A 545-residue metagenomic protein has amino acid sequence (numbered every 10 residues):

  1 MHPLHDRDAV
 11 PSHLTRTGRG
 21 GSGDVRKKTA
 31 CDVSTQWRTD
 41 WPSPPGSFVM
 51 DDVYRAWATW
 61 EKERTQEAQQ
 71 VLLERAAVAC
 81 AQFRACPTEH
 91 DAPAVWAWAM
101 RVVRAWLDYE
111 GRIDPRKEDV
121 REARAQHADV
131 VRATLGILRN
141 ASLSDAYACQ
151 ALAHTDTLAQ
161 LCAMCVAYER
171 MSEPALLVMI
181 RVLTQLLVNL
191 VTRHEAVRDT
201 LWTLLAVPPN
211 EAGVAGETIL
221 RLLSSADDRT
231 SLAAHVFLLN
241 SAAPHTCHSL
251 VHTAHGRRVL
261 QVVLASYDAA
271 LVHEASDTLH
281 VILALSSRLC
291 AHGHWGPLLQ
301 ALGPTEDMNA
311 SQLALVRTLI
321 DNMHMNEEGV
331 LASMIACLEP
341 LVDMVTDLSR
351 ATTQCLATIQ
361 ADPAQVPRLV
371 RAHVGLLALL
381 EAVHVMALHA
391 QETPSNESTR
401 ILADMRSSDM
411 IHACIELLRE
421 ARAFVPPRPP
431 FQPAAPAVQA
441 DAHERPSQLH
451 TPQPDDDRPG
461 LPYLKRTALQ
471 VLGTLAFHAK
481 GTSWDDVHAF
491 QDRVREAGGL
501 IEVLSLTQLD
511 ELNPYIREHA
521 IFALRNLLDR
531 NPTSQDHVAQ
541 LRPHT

Functional and structural regions predicted by a protein language model:
H2-R7, Q36, T533, H544-T545: Intrinsically disordered terminal tails
H5-A30: Feature for peripheral, non-core segments
W37-E217, S224-V236, N240-R258, A269-A275 (+7 more regions): Elongated alpha-helical scaffolds that mediate protein-protein interactions in large eukaryotic proteins, primarily
D51, A56, V95, A99-D129 (+3 more regions): Acidic, Ser/Thr- and Gly/Pro-rich intrinsically disordered linkers and low-complexity segments that flank or connect
E63, P174, V178, L222-R229 (+4 more regions): Short coil/turn segments at helix-helix junctions and helix-capping linkers within large alpha-helical proteins
A68-R75, V120-A141, M179-L187, A234 (+6 more regions): Extended HEAT/HEAT-like alpha-solenoid repeat tracts in very large eukaryotic scaffold/adaptor proteins
A270-L271, T278, I282-A440, E444 (+1 more regions): Extended acidic/polar regulatory tracts at the flanks of large eukaryotic scaffold/adaptor proteins
S395-Q540: Eukaryotic scaffolding regions of large macromolecular assemblies
